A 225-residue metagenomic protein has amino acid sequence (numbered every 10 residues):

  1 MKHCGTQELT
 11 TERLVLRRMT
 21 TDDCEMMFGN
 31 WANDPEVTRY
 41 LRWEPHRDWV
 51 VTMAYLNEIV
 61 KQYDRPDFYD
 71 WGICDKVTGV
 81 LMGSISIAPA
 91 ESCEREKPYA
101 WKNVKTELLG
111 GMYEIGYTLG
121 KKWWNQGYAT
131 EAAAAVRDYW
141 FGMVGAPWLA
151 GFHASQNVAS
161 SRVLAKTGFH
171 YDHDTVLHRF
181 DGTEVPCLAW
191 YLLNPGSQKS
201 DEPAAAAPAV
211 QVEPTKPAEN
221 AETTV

Functional and structural regions predicted by a protein language model:
M1-M26, N30-E36, G72-V225: Acyl-donor (CoA/ACP) binding surface of acyl/acetyltransferases
W31-A32, L41, Y63-D64: Hydrophobic residues in alpha-helical segments
T38-E58, W71: Conserved GNAT-fold acetyl-CoA-binding loop/helix
E58-G72, G83: A short helix-loop-beta-strand connector motif used in the catalytic cores of GNAT acetyltransferases and, in some
